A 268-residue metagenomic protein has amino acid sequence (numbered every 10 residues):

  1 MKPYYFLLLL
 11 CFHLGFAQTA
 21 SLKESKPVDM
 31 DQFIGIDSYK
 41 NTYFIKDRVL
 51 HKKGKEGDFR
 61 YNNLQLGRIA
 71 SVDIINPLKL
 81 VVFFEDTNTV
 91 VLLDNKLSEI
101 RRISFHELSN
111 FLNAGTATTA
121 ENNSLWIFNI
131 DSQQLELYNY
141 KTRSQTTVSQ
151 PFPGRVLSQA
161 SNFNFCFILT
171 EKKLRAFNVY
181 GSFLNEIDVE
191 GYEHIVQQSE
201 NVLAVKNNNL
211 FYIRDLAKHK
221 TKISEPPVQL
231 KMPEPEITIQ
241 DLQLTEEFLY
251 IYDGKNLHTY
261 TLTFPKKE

Functional and structural regions predicted by a protein language model:
M1-K23: Bacterial Sec-dependent N-terminal signal peptides
Q18-M30, K53-D58, E225-P227: A short helix->beta-strand "capping" segment at the edge of beta-propeller domains
K23-V28, R60-Q65, S104-N110, T147-P153 (+2 more regions): Surface loop/turn motifs at the tips and blade-to-blade linkers of beta-strand repeat domains
V28-D37, L66-I74, N110-T118, P153-F163 (+2 more regions): Repeated scaffold domains used in trafficking and secretory/extracellular systems, primarily beta-propellers
F33-I45, L78-F84, V90, T118-N129 (+4 more regions): Short beta-strand elements that form the blades of beta-propeller/WD-repeat-like and other beta-sheet-rich scaffold
H51, V91, Q134-E136, R175-A176 (+2 more regions): WD40 beta-propeller blade core
K53-G57, D94-S98, N139-R143, N178-S182 (+2 more regions): Short loop/turn segments that connect beta-strands within beta-propeller blades
R60-F105: Mid-chain, structured segments of secreted extracytoplasmic proteins
